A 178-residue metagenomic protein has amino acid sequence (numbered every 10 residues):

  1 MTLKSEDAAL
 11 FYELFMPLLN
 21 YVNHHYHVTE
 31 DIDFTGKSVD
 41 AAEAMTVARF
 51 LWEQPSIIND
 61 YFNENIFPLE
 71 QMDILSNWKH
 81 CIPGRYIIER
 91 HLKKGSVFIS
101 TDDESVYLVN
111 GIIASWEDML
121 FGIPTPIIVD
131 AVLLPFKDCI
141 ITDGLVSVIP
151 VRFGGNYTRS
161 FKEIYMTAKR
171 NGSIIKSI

Functional and structural regions predicted by a protein language model:
M1-I74, W78-H80, I178: OB/S1-fold single-stranded nucleic-acid-binding modules and their adjacent gly/ser/pro-rich low-complexity linkers
L14-L18, V109, L133, I164-Y165: Generic hydrophobic, helix-prone segments enriched in Leu/Val/Ile
S76-K94: Structural detector for short beta-strands of small beta-barrel domains
I87, V97, D130-V132: Beta-strand cores of modular interaction/reader domains in eukaryotic scaffold and signaling proteins, especially PDZ
E89-I113: OB-fold (S1/OB) nucleic-acid-binding surfaces
H91, W116, L134-F136: Generic structural motif
I113-V132: Short nucleic-acid-contacting surface segments enriched for D/E, G, S/T with interspersed K/R
V132-R170, I174-I175: OB-fold/S1-family single-stranded nucleic acid-binding modules
